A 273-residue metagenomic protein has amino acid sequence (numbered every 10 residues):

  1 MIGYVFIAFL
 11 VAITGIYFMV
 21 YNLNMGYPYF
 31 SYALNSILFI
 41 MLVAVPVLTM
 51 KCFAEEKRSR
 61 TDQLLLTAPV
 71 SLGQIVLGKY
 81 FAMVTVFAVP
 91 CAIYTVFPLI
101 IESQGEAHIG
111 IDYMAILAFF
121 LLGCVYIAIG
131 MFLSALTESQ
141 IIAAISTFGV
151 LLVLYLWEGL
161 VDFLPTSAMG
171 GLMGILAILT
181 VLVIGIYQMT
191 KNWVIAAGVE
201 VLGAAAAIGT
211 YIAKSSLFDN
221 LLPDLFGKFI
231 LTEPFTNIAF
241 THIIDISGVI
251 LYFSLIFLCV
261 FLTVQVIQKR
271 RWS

Functional and structural regions predicted by a protein language model:
M1-E56, Y80, V96, I178 (+3 more regions): Hydrophobic alpha-helical transmembrane segments
G3-Y4, I75, I142-A144, V249: Alpha-helical transmembrane segments and their helix-entry boundary regions
T14-Y21, M25-A33, I37-I40, G78-G149 (+1 more regions): Secretory targeting signals
Y17-V20, Q140-I238: Transmembrane helix segments
A33, E56-T67, P90-T95, G123-V125 (+2 more regions): Hydrophobic alpha-helical transmembrane segments
N35-L38, A115-L122, A168-L179, A197-G198 (+1 more regions): Alpha-helical transmembrane segments of polytopic membrane proteins
C52-A82: Helix-loop-helix units of permease transmembrane domains in multi-pass membrane transporters, especially ABC
P69, L136-T137, I243: Helix-loop interface residues and adjacent transmembrane-helix termini in multi-pass membrane transporters, primarily
